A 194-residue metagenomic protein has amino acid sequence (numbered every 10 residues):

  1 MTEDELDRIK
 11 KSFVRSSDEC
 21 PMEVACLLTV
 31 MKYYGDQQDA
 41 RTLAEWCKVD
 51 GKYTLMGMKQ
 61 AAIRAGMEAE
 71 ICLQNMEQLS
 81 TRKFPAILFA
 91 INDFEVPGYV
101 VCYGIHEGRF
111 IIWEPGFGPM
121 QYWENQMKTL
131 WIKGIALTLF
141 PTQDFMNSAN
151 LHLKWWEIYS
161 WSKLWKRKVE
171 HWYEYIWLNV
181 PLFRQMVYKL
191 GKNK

Functional and structural regions predicted by a protein language model:
M1-W131: Conserved active-site-adjacent core of cysteine acyl-enzyme catalytic domains
I9, S80, M127, W155 (+3 more regions): A general marker of short, structured functional hotspots
E70, R82, A90, W156 (+2 more regions): Low-complexity, intrinsically disordered/propeptide-like segments
N75, N92, N125, N147-N150 (+2 more regions): Detector for Asparagine
R109, P119-W161, W165, W172-Y173: Short, non-transmembrane cytosolic segments of multipass membrane proteins
K163-K194: Core alpha-helical transmembrane segments of integral membrane proteins
